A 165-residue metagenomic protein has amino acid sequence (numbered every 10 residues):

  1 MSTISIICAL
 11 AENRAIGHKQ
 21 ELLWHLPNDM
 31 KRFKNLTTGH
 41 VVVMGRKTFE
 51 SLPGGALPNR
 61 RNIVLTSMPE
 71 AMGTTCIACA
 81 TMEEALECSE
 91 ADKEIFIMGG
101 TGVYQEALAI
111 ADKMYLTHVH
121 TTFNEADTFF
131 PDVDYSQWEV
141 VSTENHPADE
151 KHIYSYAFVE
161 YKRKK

Functional and structural regions predicted by a protein language model:
M1-I6: Extreme N-terminal starter segment of soluble prokaryotic enzymes
C8-V41, R46-K165: Flexible, gly/pro- and Lys/Arg-enriched active-site loops
